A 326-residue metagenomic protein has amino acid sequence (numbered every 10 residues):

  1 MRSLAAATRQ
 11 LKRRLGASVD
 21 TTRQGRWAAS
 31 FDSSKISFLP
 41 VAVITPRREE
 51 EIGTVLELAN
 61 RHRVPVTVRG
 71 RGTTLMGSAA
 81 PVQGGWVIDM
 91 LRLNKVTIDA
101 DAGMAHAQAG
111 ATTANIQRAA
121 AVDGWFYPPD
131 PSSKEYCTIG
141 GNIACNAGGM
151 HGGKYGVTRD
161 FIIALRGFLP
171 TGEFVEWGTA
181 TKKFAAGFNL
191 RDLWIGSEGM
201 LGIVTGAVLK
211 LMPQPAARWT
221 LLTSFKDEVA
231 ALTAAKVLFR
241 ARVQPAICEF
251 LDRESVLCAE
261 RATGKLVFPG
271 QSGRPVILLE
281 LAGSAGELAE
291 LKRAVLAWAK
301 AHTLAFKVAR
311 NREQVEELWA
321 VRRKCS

Functional and structural regions predicted by a protein language model:
M1-S326: Noncatalytic alpha-helical scaffold of FAD-dependent oxidoreductases
